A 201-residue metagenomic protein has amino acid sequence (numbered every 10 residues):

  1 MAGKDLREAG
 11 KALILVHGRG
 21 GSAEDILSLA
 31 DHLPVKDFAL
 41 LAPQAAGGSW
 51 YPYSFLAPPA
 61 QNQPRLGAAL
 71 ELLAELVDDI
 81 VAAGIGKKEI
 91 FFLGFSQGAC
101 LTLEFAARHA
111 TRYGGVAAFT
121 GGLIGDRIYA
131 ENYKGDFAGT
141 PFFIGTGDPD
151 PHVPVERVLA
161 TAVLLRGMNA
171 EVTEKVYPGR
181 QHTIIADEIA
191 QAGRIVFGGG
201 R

Functional and structural regions predicted by a protein language model:
M1-E89: Serine-hydrolase catalytic machinery in alpha/beta-hydrolase-like enzymes
R19, E156-R201: C-terminal catalytic histidine-bearing segment of alpha/beta-hydrolase fold enzymes
I26-L29, Y129-A130, P154-L164: Short alpha-helix in the alpha/beta-hydrolase fold that links the catalytic acid
S28, E104-R108: Active-site signature of alpha/beta-hydrolase-fold catalytic machinery across serine- and Asp/Cys-nucleophile hydrolases
F92-G94, A117-F119, G145: Short beta-strand immediately N-terminal to the catalytic nucleophile in serine-hydrolase-like folds
L93-G98, T102: Gly/Ala-rich beta-loop-alpha elbow adjacent to hydrolase catalytic centers
T111-I124: A conserved short beta-strand
F143-T146, D150: Short beta-strand/loop motif that positions the catalytic acidic residue of the alpha/beta-hydrolase fold
